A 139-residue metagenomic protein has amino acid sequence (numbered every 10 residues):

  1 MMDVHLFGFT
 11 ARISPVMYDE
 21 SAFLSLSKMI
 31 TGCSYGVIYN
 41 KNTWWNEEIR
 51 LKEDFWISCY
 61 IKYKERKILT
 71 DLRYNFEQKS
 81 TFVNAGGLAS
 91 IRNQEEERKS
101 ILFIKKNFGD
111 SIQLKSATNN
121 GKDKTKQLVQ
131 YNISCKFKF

Functional and structural regions predicted by a protein language model:
M1-W56, F137: Conserved catalytic core of nucleotide-sugar-dependent glycosyltransferases
I49-F139: C-terminal catalytic/acceptor-binding lobe
